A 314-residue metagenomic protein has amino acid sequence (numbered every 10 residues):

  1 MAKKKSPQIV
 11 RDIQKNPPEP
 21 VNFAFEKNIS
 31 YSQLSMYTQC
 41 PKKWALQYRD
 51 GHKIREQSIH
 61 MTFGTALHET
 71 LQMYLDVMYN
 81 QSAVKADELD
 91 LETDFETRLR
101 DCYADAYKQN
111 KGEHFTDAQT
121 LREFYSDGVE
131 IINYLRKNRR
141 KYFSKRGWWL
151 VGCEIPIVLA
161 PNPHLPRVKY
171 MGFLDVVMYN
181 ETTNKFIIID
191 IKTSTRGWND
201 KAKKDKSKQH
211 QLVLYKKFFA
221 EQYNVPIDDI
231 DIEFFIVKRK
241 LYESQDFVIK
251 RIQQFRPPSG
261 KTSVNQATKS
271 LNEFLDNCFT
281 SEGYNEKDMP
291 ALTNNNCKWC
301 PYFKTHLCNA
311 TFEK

Functional and structural regions predicted by a protein language model:
M1-K314: RecB-family 4Fe-4S metal-dependent nuclease core
